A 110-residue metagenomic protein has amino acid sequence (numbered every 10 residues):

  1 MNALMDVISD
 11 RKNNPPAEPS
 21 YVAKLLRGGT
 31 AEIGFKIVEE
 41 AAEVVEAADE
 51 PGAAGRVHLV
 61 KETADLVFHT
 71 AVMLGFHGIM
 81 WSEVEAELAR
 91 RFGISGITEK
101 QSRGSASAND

Functional and structural regions predicted by a protein language model:
M1-T63, V67-D110: Flexible "arm" and connector segments at domain edges
